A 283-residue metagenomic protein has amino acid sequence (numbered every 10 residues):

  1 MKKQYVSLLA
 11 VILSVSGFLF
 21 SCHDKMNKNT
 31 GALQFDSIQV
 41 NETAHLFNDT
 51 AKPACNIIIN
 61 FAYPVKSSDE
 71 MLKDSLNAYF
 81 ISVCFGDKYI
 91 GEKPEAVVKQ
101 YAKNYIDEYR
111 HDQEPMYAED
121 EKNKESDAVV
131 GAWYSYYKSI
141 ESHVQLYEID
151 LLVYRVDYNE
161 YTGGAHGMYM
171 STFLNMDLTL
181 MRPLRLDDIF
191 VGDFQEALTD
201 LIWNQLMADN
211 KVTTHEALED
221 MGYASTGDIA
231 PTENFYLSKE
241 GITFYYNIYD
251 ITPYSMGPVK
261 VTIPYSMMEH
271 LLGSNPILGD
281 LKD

Functional and structural regions predicted by a protein language model:
M1-Q34: Bacterial Sec-dependent N-terminal signal peptides
C22-D283: Compositionally biased intrinsically disordered regions enriched in Thr/Gly
